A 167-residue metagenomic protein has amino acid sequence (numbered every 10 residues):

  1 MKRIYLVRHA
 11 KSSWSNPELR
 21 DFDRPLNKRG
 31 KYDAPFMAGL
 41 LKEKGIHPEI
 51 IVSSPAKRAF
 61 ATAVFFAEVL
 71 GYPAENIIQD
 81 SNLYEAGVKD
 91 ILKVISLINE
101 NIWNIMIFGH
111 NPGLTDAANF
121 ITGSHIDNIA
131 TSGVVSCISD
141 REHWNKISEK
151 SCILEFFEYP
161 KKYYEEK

Functional and structural regions predicted by a protein language model:
K2-R3, V7-L83, I126-I129: Active-site-proximal alpha-helix that buttresses catalytic centers in soluble enzyme cores
N16, T62-A63, K89, D116-N119: Short glycine-/acidic-enriched loop or helix-start segments at secondary-structure transitions that form or flank
E49-V69, N145-K167: Conserved histidine-centered catalytic loops in small-molecule metabolism enzymes
L83-N99: Short phosphate-binding loop-to-helix
S96-M106, K150-E158: A polyampholytic, Gly/Pro-enriched intrinsically disordered region
I98-M106, N111-G133: Non-DNA-binding regulatory cores of transcription-related proteins, predominantly C-terminal effector-binding
S124-F157: Domain-level recognition of soluble alpha/beta enzyme cores, biased toward histidine phosphatases/phosphomutases
